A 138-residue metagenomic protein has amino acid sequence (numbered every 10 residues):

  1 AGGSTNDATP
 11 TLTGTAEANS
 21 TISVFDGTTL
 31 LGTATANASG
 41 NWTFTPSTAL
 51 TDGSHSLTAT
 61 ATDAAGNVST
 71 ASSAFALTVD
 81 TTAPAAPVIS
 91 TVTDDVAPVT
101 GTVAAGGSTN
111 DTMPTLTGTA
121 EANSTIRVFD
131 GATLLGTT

Functional and structural regions predicted by a protein language model:
A8-L12, T112-L116: Structural beta-strand segments of beta-rich domains
T15-T21, T119-T125: Short proline/glycine-enriched turn/loop motifs at strand-loop junctions of beta-rich domains
V24-D26, V128-D130: Conserved aromatic beta-strand anchor motif in extracellular beta-sandwich/beta-rich domains
G32-A38, G136-T138: Short, acidic Ser/Thr/Gly-rich low-complexity loop/linker segments typical of extracellular and cell-surface proteins
G40-P46: Short strand-edge motifs at loop-to-beta-strand transitions and within beta-strands of extracellular beta-rich domains
S47-S54: Surface-exposed, short loops/turns at beta-strand junctions within beta-sandwich domains
D63, V68-S69, S73-G101: Flexible, low-complexity linkers/stalks enriched in Thr/Pro that connect modular domains
